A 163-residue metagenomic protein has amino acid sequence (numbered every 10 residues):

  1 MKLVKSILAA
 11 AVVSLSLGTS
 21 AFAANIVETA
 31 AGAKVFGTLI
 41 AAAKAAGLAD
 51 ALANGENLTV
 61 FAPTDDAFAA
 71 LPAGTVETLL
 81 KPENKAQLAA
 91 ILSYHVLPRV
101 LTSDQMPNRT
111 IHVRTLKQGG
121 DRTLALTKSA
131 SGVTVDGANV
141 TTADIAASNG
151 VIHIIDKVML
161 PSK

Functional and structural regions predicted by a protein language model:
L3-S6, V12-L15, T19-K163: Mature, structured domains of secreted/extracytosolic soluble proteins
